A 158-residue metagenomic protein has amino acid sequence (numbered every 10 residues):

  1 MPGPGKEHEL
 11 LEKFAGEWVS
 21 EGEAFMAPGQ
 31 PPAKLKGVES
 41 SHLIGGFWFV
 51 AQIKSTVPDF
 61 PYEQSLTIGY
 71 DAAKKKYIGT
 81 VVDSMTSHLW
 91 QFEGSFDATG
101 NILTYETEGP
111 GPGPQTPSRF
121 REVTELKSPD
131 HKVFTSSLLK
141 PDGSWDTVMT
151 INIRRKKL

Functional and structural regions predicted by a protein language model:
M1-L158: Hydrophobic small-molecule pocket/channel-lining residues, especially in calycin-type beta-barrels
